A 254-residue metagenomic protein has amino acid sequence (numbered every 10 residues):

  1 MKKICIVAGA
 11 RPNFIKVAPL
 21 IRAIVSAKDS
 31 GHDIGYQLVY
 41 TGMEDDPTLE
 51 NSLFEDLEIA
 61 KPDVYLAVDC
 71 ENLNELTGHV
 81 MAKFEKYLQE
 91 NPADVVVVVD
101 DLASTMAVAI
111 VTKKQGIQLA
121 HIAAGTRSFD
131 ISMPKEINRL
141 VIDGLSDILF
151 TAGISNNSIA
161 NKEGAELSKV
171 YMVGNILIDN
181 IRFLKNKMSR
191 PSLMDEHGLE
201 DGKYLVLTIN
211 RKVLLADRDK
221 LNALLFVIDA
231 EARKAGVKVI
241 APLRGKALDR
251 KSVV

Functional and structural regions predicted by a protein language model:
M1-G42: N-terminal subdomain of nucleotide-sugar transferases
C5-A8, I15-A23, L53, Y65-E166: Active-site and donor-binding regions of nucleotide-sugar-utilizing enzymes
I6, L38-Y40, H121, M172 (+2 more regions): Structural beta-sheet core signal
G9-A10, Y40-M43, A124, N175 (+1 more regions): Cofactor-binding loop segments of dinucleotide-utilizing enzymes, especially the Rossmann-like FAD- and NAD(P)+-binding
V25-I34, K114-I117, A232-G236, V254: Short helix-capping segments at alpha-helix termini
H32-L76: Conserved nucleotide-sugar phosphate-binding/catalytic loop shared by glycosyltransferases and other
E44, T48, A67, L145-K220: A nucleotide-sugar donor-handling region in carbohydrate enzymes
N51-F54, S189-V254: Donor-nucleotide binding loops and adjacent catalytic segments primarily of GT-B fold Leloir glycosyltransferases
